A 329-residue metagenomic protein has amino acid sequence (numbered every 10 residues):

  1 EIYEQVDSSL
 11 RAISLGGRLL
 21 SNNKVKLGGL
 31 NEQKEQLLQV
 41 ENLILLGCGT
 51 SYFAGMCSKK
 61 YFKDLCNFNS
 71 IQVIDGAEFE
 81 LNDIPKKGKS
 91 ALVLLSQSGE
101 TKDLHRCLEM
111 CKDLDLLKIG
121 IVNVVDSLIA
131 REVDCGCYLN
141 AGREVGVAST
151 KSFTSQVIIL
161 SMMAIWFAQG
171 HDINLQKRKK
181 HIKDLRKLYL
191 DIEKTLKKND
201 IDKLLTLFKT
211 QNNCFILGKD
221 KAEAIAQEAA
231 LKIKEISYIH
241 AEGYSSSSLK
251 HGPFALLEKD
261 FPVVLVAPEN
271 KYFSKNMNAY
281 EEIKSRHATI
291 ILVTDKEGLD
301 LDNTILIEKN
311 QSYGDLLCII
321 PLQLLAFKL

Functional and structural regions predicted by a protein language model:
E1-L329: A SIS-like phosphosugar-recognition module
